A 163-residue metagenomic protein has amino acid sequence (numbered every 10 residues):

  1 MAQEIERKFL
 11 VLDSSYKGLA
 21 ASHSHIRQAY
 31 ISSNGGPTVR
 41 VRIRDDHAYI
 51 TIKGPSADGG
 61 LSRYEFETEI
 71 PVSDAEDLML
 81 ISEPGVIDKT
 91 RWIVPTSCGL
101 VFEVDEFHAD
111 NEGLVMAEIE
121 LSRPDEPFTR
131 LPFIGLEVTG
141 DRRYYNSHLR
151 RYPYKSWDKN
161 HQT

Functional and structural regions predicted by a protein language model:
M1-T163: Phosphate-end processing signature that detects enzymes handling 5′-triphosphorylated RNA and polyphosphate
